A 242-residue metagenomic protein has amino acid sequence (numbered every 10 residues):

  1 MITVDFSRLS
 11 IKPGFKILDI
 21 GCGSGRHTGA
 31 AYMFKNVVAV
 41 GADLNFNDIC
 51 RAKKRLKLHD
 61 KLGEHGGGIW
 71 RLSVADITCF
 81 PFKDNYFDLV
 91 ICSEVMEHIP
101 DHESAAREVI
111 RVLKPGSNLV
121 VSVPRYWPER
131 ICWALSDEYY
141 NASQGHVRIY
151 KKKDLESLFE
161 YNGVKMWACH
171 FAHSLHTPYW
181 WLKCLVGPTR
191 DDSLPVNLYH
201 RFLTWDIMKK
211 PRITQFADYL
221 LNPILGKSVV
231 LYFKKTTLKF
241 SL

Functional and structural regions predicted by a protein language model:
I2-I131, L231-F233: Conserved SAM-binding loop
K57-D60, D137-Y140, C184-P188: Short, hinge-like loop/turn segments at secondary-structure boundaries
I77, G145, Y150, G226-S228: A conserved catalytic-core signature of glycosyltransferases
P124-R148, E156-S157: Short, glycine-/aromatic-enriched active-site segment of Class I SAM-dependent methyltransferases
A134, H173-L242: A C-terminal cap/extension of S-adenosyl-L-methionine-dependent methyltransferases that defines the acceptor-substrate
L158-V164: A structural motif corresponding to the C-terminal end of an alpha-helix and its immediate exit/capping segment
V164-S174: Conserved S-adenosyl-L-methionine
